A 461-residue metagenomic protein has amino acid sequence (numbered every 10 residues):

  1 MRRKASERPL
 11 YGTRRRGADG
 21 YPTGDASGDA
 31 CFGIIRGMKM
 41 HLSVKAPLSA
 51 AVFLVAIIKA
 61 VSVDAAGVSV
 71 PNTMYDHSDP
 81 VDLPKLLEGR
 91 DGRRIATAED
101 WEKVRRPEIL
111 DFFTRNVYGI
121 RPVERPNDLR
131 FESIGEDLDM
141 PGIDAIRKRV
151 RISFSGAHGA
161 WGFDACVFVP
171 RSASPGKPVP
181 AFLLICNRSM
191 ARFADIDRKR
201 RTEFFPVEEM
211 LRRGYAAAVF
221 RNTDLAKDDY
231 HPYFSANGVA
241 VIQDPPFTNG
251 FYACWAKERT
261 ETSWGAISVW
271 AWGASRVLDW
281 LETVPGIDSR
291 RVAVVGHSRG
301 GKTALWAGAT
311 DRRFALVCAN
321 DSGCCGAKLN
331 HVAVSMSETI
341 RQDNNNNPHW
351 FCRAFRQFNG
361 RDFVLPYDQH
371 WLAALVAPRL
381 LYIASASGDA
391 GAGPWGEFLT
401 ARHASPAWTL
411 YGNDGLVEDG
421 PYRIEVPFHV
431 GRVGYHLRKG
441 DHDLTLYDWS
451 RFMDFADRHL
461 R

Functional and structural regions predicted by a protein language model:
A65-Y118: N-terminal pre-domain segments of enzymes
R125-G176: N-terminal cap/lid segment of alpha/beta-hydrolase-fold proteins
L184-R276, W280-T283, G326-H331: Cap/lid segment of the alpha/beta-hydrolase catalytic domain
R276, A319-L372, E397-G420, P427: Mobile cap/lid helix-loop segments that gate and shape the active-site cleft of serine hydrolases
R276-S335: Primarily recognizes the serine-hydrolase "nucleophile elbow" in alpha/beta-hydrolase and SGNH/GDSL folds
N346, R402-R461: C-terminal catalytic histidine-bearing segment of alpha/beta-hydrolase fold enzymes
A377-A392, K439: Conserved strand-to-loop "acid loop" that flanks and positions the catalytic carboxylate
